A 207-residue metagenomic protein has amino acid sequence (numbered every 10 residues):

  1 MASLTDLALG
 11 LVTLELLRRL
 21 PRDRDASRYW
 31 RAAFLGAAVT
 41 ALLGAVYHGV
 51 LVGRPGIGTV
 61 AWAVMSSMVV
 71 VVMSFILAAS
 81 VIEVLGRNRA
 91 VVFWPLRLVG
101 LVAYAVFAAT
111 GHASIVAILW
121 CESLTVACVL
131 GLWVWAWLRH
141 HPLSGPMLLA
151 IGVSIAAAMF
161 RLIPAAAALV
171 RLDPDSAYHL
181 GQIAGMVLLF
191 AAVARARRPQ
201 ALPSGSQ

Functional and structural regions predicted by a protein language model:
M1-A37, H48-S66, V70-P203: Polytopic alpha-helical membrane-helix bundles and their juxtamembrane interface segments in multi-pass membrane
L42: Conserved phosphate-interacting/catalytic interface
A45: A cross-family glycoside hydrolase active-site/sugar-binding cleft signature
